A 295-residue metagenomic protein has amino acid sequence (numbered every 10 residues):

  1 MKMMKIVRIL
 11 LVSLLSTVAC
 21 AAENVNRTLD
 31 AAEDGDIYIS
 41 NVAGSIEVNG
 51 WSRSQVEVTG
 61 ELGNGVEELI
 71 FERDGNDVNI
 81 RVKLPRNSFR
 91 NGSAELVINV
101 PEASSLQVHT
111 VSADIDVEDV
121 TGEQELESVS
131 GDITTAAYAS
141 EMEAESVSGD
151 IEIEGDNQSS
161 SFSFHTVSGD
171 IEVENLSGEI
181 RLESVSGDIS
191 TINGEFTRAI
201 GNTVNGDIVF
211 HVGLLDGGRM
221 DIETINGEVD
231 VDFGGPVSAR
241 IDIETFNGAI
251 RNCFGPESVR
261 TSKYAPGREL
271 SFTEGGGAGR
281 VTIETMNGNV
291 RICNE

Functional and structural regions predicted by a protein language model:
M1-E295: Intrinsically disordered, low-complexity terminal regions
